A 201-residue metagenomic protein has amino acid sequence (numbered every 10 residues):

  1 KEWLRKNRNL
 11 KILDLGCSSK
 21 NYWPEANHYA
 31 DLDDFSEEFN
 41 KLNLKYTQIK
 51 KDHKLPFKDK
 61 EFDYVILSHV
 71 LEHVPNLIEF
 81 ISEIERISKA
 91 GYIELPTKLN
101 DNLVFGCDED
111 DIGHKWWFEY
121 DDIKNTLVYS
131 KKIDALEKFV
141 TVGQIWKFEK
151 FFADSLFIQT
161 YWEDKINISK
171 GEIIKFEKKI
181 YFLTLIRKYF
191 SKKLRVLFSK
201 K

Functional and structural regions predicted by a protein language model:
E2-W3, N7-L103: Conserved SAM-binding loop
K54, I78-R86, A90-K201: S-adenosyl-L-methionine-dependent methyltransferase catalytic module, highlighting the catalytic core
